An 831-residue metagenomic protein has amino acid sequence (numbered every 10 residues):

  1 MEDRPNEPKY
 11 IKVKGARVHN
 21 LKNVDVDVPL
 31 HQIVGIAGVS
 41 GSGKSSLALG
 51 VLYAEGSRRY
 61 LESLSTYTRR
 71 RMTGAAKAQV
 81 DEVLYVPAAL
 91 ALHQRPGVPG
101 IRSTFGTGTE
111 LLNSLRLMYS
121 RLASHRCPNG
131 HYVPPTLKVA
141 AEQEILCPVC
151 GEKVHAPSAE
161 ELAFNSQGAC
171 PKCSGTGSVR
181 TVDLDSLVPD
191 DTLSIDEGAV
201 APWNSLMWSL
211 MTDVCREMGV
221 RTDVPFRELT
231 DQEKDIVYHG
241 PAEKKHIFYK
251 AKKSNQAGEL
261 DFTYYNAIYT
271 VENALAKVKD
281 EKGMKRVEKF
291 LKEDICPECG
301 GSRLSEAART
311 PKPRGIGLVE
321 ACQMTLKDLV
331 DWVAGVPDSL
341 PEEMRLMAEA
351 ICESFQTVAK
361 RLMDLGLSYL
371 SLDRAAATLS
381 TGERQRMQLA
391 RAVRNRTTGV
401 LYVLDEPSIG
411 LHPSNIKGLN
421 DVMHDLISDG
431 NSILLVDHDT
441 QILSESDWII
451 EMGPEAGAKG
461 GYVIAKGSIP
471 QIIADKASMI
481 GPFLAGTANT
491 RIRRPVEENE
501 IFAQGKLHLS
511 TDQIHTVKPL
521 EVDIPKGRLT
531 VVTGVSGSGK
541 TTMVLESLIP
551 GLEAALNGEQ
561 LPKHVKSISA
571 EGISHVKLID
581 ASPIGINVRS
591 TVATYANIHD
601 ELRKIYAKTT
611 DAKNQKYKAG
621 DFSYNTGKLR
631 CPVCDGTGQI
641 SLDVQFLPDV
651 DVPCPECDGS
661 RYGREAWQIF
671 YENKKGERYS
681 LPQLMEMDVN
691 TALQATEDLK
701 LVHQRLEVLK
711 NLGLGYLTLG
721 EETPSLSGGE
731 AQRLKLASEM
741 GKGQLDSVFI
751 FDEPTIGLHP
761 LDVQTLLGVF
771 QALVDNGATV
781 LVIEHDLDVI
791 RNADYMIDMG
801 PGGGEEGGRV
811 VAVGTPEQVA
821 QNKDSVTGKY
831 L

Functional and structural regions predicted by a protein language model:
M1-L831: Conserved phosphate-binding elements of NTP-dependent enzyme cores
